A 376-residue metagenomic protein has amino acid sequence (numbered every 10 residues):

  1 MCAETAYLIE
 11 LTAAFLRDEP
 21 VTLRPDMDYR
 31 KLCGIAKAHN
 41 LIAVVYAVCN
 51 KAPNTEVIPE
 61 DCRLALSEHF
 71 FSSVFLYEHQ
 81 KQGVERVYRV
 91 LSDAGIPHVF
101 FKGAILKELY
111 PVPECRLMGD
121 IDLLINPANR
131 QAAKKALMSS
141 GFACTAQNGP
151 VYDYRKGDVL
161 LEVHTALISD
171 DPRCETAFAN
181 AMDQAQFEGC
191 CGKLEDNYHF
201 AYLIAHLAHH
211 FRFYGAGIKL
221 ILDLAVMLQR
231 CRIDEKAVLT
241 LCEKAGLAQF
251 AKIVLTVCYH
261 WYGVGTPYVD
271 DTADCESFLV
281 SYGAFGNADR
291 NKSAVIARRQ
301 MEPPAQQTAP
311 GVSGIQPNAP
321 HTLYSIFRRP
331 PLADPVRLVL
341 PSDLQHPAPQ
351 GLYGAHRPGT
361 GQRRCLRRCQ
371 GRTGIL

Functional and structural regions predicted by a protein language model:
M1-G119, I125-L376: Conserved NTP-donor binding/palm subdomain of two-metal-ion nucleotidyltransferases/polymerases, i.e., the charged
